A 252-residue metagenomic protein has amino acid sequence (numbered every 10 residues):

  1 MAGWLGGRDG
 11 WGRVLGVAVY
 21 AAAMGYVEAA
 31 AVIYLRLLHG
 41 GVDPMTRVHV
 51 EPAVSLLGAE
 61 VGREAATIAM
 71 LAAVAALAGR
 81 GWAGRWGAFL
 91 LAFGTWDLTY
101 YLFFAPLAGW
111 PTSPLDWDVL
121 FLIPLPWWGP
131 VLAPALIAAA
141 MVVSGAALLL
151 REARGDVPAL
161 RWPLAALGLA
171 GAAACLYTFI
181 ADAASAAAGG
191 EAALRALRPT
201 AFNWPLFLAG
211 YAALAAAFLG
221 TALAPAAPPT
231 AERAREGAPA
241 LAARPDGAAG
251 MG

Functional and structural regions predicted by a protein language model:
A2-G6, V74-W82, V143-R154, L219-A226: Structural signal for the C-terminal ends of transmembrane alpha-helices and the immediately following loop
D9-A21, G79-T95, D156-L167: Interfacial segments of alpha-helical transmembrane regions
A21-L38: Alpha-helical transmembrane segments of multi-pass membrane proteins
Y34-G40, L102-F121, A184-R195: Interfacial helix-loop-helix junctions of multi-pass membrane proteins
H39-L56, L194: Perimembrane loop-to-helix junctions flanking transmembrane segments
V50-A73, L122-S144, A201-A209: Membrane-interface loop-to-helix entry segments
G87, G94, A138-A140, G145 (+2 more regions): Small-residue hotspots
L98-V157: Membrane-proximal helix-loop-helix units in multi-pass membrane proteins
